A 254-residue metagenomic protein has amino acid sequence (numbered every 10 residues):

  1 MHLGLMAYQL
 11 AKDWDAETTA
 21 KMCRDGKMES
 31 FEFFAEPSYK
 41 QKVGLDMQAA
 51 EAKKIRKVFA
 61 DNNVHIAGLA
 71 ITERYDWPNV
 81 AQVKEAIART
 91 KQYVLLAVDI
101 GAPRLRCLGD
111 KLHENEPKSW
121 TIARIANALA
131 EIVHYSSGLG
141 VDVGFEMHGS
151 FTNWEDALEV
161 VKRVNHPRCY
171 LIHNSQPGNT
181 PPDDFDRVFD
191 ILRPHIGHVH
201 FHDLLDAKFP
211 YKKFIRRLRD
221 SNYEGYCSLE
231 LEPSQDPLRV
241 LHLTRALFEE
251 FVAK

Functional and structural regions predicted by a protein language model:
M1-G4, A11-S30, K53, A60 (+1 more regions): Histidine-acidic metal/acid-base catalytic patches
Q9, F34-A35, A70, M147: Residue-level recognition of beta-strand->loop/alpha-helix junctions
E17, K21-R24, K53-L171, G178-P182 (+1 more regions): Active-site acidic/histidine proton-transfer and metal-coordination neighborhood in alpha/beta enzyme cores
E29-K40: A short beta-strand-loop structural module common to alpha/beta enzyme folds
E32, G68-A70, R106, G144 (+2 more regions): Conserved beta-strand positions in the central sheet of alpha/beta enzyme cores
E36, R74, D110, L204 (+1 more regions): Flexible loop residues that form catalytic and substrate-binding hotspots at small-molecule/glycan-binding clefts
K42-M47, P78-K84, E116-T121, D183-D184 (+2 more regions): Short, solvent-exposed loop/turn segments at secondary-structure boundaries
K42-V58: Glycine-rich, positively charged N-terminal anion/phosphate-binding segment
